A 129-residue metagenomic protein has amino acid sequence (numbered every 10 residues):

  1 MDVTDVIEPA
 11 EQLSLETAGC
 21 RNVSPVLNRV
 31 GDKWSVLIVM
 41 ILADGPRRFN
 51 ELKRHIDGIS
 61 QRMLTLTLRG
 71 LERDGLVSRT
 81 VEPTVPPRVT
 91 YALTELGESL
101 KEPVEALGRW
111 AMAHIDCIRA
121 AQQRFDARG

Functional and structural regions predicted by a protein language model:
D2-E8, K101-G129: Amphipathic alpha-helical dimerization/coiled-coil segments that flank or bridge DNA-binding/regulatory modules
V3-I7, L15, L93: Loop-helix junctions at membrane interfaces
L13, T17-M63, T90, E98: N-terminal helix-turn-helix DNA-binding core of bacterial DNA-binding proteins
P46, I56, L68, G97 (+2 more regions): Short amphipathic alpha-helical/adjacent loop interface patches that line ligand and macromolecule-binding sites
L64, L68-L71: Basic amphipathic alpha-helical segments that dock to polyanions
P83-L107: Basic, amphipathic "hinge/linker" alpha-helix immediately C-terminal to the N-terminal HTH DNA-binding motif
